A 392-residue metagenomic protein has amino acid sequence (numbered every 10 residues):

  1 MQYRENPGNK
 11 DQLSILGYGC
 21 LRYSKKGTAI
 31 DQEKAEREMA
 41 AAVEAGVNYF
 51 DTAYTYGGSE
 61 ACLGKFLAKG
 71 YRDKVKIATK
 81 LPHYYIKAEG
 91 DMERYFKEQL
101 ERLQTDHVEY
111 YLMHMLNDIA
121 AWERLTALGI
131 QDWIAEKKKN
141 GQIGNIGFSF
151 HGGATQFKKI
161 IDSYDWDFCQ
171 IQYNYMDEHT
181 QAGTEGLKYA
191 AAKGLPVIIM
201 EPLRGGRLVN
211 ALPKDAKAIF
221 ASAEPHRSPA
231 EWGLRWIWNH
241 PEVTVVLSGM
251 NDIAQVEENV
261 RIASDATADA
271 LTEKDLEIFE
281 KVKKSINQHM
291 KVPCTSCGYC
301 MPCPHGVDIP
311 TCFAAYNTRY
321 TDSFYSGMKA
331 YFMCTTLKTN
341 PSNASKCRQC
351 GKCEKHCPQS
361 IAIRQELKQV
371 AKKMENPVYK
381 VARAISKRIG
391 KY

Functional and structural regions predicted by a protein language model:
M1-V75, K139: N-terminal binding-site loop/beta-alpha segment at the start of enzyme catalytic domains that lines or forms
E5, L13-G17, N48-Y49, T55 (+6 more regions): Structural preference for beta-strand elements that scaffold enzyme active sites
N6, Y18, A42, F50 (+12 more regions): Conserved, mostly hydrophobic/aromatic
Y23, L81, L116, L203: Hydrophobic pocket-lining residues within nucleotide cofactor-binding pockets
K26-G27, E44, I86-M200, A211-K217 (+2 more regions): Glycine/proline-rich, positively charged, aromatic-decorated active-site loop/lid region on the catalytic face
A41, N48, S163, E185-Y392: Structured C-terminal cap/extension of enzyme domains
Y54, G58, N117, H151-G152 (+3 more regions): Short beta->alpha linker loops
L63-F66, Q156-I160, V256-N259: Hydrophobic packing residues within well-ordered alpha-helices of enzyme cores
